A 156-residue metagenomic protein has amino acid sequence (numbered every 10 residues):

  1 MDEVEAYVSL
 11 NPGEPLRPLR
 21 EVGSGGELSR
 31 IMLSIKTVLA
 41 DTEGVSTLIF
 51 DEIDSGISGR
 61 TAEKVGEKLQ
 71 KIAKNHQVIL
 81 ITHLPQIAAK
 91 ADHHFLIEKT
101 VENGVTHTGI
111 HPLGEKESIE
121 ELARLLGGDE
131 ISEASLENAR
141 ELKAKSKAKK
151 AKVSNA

Functional and structural regions predicted by a protein language model:
M1-D2, P12-P15, E27, G104 (+1 more regions): Short flexible coil/turn linkers enriched for glycine and charged/polar residues that connect secondary-structure
V4, R60-A156: C-terminal lobe/lid and adjacent interdomain/linker elements of RecA-like ASCE P-loop ATPase modules
E5-A6, L10-G13, L28-L48: GG-anchored amphipathic helix commonly corresponding to the ABC/SMC/Rad50 NBD signature/C-loop
L16-G23: Short pre-catalytic strand/loop immediately N-terminal to key active-site residues, enriched for Gly-Thr
S24-E27, S58, K74: Short, conserved glycine- and acidic-residue-centered signature motifs in active-site or ligand-binding loops
T37-D41, G59, K71: Conserved helix-loop functional segments at active or binding sites
T42-E43, S55-E63: Conserved D-loop-proximal element of ABC-family nucleotide-binding domains
D51-E52: Walker B catalytic acidic pair
